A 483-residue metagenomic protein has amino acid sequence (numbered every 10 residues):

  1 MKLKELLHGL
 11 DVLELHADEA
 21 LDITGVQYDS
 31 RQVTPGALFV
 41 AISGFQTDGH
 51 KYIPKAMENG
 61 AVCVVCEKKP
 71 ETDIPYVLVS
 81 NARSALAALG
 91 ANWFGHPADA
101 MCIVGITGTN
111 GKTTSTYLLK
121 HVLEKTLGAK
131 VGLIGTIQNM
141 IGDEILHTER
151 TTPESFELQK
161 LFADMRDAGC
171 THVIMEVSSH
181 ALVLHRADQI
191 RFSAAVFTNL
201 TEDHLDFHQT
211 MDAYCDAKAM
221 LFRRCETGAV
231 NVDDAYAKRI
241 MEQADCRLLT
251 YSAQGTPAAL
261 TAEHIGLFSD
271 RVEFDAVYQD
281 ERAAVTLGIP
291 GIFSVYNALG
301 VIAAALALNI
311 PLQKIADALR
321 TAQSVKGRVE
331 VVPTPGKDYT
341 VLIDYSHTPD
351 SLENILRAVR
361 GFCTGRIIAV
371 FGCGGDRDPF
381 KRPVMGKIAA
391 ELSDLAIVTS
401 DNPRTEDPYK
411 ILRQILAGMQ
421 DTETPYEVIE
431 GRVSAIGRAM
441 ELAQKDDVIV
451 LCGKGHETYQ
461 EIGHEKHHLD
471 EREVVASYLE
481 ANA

Functional and structural regions predicted by a protein language model:
M1-A88, A235, E263-G266, A284 (+5 more regions): N-terminal leader/targeting and accessory segments in enzymes
M1-L13, P35-L38, E124, D245 (+2 more regions): ATP-dependent carboxylate-amine ligase
L3-E5, G9, P70-D73, F192-T340 (+2 more regions): Acidic, Mg2+-coordinating active-site environments of NTP-dependent enzymes
L7-L10, L86-G228, V232, Y236-R247 (+3 more regions): Phosphate-binding loop of NTP-binding sites
L38, C63, A194, T227 (+2 more regions): Well-ordered beta-strand positions
E58, V62-K68, G228-V232, V370-F371 (+1 more regions): Short internal beta-strands
A61-E71, G135-Q138, V232-Y236, A253-Q254 (+1 more regions): Short, polar loop motifs at secondary-structure junctions
C66-K69, V177, N199, V232 (+2 more regions): Short secondary-structure boundary segments
